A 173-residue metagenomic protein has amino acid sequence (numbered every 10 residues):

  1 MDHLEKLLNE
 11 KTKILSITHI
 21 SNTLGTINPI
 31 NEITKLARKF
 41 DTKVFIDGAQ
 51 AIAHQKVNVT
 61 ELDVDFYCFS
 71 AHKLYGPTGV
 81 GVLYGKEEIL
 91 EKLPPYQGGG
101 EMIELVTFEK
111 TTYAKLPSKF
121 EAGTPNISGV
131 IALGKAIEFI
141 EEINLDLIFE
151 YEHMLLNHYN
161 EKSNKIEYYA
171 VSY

Functional and structural regions predicted by a protein language model:
M1-Y173: Pyridoxal 5′-phosphate
